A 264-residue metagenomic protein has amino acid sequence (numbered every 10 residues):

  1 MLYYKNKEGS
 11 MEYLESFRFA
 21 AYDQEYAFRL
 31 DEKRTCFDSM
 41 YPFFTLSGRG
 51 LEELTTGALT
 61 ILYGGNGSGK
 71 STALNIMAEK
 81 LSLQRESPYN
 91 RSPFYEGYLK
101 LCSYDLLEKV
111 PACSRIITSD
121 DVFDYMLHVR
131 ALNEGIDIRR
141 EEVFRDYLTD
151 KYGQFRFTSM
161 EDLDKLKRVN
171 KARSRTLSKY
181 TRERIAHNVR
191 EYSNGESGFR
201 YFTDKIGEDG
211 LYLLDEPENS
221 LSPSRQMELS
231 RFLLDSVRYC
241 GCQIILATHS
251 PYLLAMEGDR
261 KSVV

Functional and structural regions predicted by a protein language model:
Y4-L51: N-terminal pre-Walker A segment at the start of P-loop NTPase domains
G57-R91: Phosphate-binding glycine-rich loops of NTP-binding sites
N66, I116, G135-E228: Conserved ABC ATPase signature
L81-V110: Flexible phosphate/Mg2+-sensing switch loops adjacent to catalytic phosphate-binding sites
E208-L211, V237-I245: Loop/turn-to-beta-strand initiation segments
M227-R238: Helical segment within the ABC ATPase nucleotide-binding domain
A247-H249: H-loop/switch region of ABC-family ATPase nucleotide-binding domains
V263: Conserved small/polar residues in nucleotide/adenosyl-binding loops
